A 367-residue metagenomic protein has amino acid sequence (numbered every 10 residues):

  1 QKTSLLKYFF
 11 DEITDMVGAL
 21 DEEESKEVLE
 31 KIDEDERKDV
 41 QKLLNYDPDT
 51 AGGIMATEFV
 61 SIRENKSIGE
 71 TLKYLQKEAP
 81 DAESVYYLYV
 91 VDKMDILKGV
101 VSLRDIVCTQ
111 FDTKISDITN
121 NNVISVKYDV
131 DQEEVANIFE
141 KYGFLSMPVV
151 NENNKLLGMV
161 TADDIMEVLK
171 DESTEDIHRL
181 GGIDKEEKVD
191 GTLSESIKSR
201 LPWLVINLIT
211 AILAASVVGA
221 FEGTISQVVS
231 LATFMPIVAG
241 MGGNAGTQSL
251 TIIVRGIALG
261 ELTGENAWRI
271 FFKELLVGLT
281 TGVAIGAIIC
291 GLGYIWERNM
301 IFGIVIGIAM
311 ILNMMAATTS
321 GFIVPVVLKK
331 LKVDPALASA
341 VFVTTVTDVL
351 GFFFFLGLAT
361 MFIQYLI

Functional and structural regions predicted by a protein language model:
Q1-A232: Cytosolic regulatory modules rich in charged/polar residues
E78, T345-V346: Hydrophobic alpha-helical elements and their junctions with loops/disorder across both membrane and soluble proteins
E172-T319, I323-L337, V341-T345, F354-I367: Alpha-helical transmembrane segments and their membrane-interface boundaries that form or gate the permeation pathway
V349-L350: Active-site His/Glu-centered metal-binding helix of metallohydrolases
